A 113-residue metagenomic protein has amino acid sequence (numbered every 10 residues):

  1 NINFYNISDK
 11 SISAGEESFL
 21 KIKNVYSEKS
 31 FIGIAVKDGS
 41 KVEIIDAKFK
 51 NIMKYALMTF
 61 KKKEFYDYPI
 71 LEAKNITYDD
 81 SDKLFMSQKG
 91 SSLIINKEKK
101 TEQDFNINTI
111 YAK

Functional and structural regions predicted by a protein language model:
N1-K113: Extracellular beta-rich repeat passengers
